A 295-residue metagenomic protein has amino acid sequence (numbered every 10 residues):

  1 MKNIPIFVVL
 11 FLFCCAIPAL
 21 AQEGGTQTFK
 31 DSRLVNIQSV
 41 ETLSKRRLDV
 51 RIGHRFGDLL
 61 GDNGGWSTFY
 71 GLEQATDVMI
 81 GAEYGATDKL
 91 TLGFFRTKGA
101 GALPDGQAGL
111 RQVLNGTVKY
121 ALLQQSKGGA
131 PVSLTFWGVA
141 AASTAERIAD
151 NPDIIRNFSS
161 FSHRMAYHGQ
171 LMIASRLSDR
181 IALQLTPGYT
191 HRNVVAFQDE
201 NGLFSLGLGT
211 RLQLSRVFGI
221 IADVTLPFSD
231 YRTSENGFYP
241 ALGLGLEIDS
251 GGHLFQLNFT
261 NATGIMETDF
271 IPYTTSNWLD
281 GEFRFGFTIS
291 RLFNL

Functional and structural regions predicted by a protein language model:
M1-F7: Bacterial N-terminal signal peptides that target proteins for export
F7-A16: Bacterial N-terminal signal peptides
I17-A21: Sec/Tat signal peptide C-region and signal peptidase I cleavage site
Q22-G169, A174-T190, F228-S234, P240-L295: Transmembrane beta-barrel domains of Gram-negative outer membranes and organellar outer membranes
R180-F228: A mid-sequence, solvent-exposed acidic-amphipathic segment
